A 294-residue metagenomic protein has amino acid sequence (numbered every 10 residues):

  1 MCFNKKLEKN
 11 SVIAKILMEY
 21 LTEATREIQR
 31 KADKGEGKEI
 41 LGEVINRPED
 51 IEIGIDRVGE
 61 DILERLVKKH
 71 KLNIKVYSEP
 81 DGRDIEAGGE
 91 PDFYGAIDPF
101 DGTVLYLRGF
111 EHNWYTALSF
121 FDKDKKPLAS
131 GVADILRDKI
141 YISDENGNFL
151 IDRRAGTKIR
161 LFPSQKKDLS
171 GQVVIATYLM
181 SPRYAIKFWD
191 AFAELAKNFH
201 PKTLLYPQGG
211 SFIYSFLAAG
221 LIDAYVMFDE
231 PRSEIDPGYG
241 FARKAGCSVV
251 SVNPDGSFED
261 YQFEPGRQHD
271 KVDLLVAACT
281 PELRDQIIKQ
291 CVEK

Functional and structural regions predicted by a protein language model:
M1-E39, K71, E194-N198, Y206 (+1 more regions): Oxyanion/phosphate-interacting regions
L41-K126: Flexible, acidic active-site loops/lids enriched in D/E/S/T/G that coordinate Mg2+ and/or position polar
D50-I51, L179, H200-P201, A224-V226: Short, contiguous strand/loop micro-motifs
D56, E60, F188-A193, G238: Short, highly selective alpha-helical patches that border small-molecule cofactor pockets in redox/cofactor-processing
D81, F100, I135-L136, E230: An acidic- and aromatic-residue-enriched active-site/binding cleft used to recognize and process polar
Y94-A96, S130, Y225: Short glycine-aspartate micro-motif
N113, A117-Y214, G266-K294: Acidic beta-strand-loop-alpha-helix segment within the catalytic core of divalent metal-dependent phosphate-processing
